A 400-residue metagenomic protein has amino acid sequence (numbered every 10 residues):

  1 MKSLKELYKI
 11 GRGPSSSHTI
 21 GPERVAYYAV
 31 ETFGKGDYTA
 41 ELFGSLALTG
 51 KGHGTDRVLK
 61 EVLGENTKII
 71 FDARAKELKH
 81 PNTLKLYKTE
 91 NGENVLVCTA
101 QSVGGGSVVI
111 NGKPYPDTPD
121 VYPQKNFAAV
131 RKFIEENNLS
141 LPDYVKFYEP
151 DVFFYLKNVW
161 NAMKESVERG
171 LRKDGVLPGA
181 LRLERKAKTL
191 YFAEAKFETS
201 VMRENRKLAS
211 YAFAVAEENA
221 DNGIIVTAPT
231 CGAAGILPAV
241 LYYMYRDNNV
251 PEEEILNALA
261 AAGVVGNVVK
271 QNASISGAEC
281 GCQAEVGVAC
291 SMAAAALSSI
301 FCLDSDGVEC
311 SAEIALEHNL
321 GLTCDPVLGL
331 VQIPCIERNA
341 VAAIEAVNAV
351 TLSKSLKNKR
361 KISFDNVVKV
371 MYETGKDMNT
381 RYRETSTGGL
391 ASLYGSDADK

Functional and structural regions predicted by a protein language model:
M1-K9, E23-L46, G52-H53, L63 (+7 more regions): Non-transmembrane, aqueous-exposed alpha-helical and coiled segments at domain scale
Y8-Y28, D221-V240, C282-C290: Conserved phosphate/anionic-ligand binding catalytic regions in large, soluble enzymes, centered on
K9-G11, S276-G281, P326-C335: Short beta-alpha connecting loops at secondary-structure transitions that line or flank enzyme active sites
T19-E31, P238-N249, A294-C302: Alpha-helical support elements that line or immediately flank enzyme active sites and cofactor-binding pockets
E65-F197, K207: C-terminal regulatory domains involved in ligand/effector binding and gene-expression control
K164-N249, E253-N267, S274-G277, G281 (+1 more regions): Accessory "access/gating" subregions that flank catalytic or transport cores
S210, A214, G235-Y245, A260-V268 (+3 more regions): Contiguous, well-ordered alpha-helical segments that form the cores/surfaces of helical PPI scaffolds
L297-K400: Functionally critical mobile loop/hinge segments
